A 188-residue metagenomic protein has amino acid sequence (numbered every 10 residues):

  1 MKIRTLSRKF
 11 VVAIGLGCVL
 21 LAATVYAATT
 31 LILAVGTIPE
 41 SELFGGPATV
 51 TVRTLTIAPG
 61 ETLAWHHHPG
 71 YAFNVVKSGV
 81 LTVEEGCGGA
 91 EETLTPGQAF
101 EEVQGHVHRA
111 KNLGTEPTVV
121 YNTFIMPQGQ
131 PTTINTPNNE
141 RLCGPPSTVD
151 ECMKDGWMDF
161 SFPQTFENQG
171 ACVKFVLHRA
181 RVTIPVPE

Functional and structural regions predicted by a protein language model:
K2-T54, E91-T93, F100, K111 (+1 more regions): A short, N-terminal "cap"/entry segment at the start of jelly-roll beta-barrel domains of the cupin/DSBH fold
A48, G60-V75: A short beta-loop-beta micro-motif enriched in histidine and acidic residues
L55, P59-E61, K77-V80, E85 (+3 more regions): Sec/Tat-exported extracytoplasmic proteins
I57-P59, E85-G105: Short acidic-glycine-tyrosine-enriched beta hairpin
L63-H68, E85, E92, K111-L113: Short histidine-centered beta-strand/loop micro-motifs that create catalytic or ligand/metal-coordination sites
H68-G88, P96-Q98: Glycine- and acidic-residue-biased ligand/ion/polar-headgroup-sensing regions
Q104-P131: Ligand-binding loop in jelly-roll beta-barrel domains
P131, E140-E188: Soluble extracellular-acting proteins and domains
